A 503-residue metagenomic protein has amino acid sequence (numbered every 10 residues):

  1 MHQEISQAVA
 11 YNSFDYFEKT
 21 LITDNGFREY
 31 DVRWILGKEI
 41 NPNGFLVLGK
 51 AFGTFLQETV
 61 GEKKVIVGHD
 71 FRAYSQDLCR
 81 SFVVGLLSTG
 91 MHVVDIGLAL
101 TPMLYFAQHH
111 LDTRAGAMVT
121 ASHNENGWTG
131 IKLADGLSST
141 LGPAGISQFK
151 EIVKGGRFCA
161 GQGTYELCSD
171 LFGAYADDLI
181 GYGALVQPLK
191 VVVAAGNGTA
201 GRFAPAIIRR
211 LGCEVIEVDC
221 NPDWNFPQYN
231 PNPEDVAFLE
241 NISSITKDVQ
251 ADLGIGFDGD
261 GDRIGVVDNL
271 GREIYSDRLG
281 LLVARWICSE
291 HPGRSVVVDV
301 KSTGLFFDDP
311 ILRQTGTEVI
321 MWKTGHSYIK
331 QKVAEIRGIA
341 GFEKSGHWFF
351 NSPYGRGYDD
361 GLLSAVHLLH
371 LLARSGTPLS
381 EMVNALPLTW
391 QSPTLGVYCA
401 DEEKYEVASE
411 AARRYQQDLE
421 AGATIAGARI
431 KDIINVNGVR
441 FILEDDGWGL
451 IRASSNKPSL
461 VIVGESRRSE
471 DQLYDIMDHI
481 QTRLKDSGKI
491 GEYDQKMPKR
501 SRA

Functional and structural regions predicted by a protein language model:
H2-V84, S88-T89, C168-L189: An N-terminal, well-structured beta->alpha segment
D15-L21, T129-V249: Gly/Ser/Thr-enriched, mixed-charge loops and adjacent short helices that form phosphate/oxyanion-binding elements
D31, V67, L104, A117 (+11 more regions): Buried hydrophobic positions in well-ordered alpha/beta secondary-structure cores of metabolic enzymes
T54, E62-W128, I207-V267: N-terminal small/polar loop signature for handling phosphorylated ligands or for N-terminal nucleophile
G61-D70, V94, K190-V192, R294-D299 (+1 more regions): Short glycine-rich phosphate-binding loop at a beta-alpha junction
T113-W128, T246-D268, E273, V319-D360: Glycine-rich phosphate-binding loop
N126-T129, L133-A144, E151, V186-Q187 (+1 more regions): Replace "Mg2+/Mn2+-dependent" with "divalent metal-dependent
H291-V463, R468-A503: Phosphate-binding and adjacent anionic-ligand microenvironments
